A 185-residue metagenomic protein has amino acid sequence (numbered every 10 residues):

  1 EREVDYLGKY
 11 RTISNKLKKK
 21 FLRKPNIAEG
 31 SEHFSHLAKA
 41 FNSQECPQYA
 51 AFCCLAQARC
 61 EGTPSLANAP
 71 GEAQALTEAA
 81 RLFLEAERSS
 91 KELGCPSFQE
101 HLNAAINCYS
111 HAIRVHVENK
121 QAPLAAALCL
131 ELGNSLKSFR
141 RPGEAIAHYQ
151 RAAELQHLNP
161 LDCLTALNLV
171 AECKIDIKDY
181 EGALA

Functional and structural regions predicted by a protein language model:
E1-S89, I106, S110-I113, V117-K120: N-terminal alpha-helical interaction modules that lie
T77-R81, E85-A185: Eukaryote-skewed repeat-based solenoidal scaffolds used as protein-protein interaction platforms, primarily
